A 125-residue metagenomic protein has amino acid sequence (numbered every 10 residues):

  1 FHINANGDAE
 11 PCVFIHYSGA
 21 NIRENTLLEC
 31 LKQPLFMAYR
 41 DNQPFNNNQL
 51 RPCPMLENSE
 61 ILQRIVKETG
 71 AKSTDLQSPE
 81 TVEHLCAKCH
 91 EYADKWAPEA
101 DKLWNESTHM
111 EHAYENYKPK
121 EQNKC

Functional and structural regions predicted by a protein language model:
I3-N4: Short, acidic, Ser/Thr-enriched surface-loop or helix-capping motifs
F14-C125: Flexible mid-to-C-terminal extensions adjoining Fe-S/redox cofactors in radical SAM and related proteins
